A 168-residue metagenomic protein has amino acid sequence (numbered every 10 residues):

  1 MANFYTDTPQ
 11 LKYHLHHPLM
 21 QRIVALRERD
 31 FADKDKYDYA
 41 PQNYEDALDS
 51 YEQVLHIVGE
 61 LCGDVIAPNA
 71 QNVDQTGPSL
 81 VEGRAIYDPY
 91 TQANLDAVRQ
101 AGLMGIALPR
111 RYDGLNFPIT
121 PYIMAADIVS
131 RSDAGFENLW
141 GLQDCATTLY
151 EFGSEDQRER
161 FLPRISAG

Functional and structural regions predicted by a protein language model:
M1-V81, A85: Extended, charge-enriched "interface" segments that sit outside catalytic cores
Q71-G168: Glycine-rich flavin
